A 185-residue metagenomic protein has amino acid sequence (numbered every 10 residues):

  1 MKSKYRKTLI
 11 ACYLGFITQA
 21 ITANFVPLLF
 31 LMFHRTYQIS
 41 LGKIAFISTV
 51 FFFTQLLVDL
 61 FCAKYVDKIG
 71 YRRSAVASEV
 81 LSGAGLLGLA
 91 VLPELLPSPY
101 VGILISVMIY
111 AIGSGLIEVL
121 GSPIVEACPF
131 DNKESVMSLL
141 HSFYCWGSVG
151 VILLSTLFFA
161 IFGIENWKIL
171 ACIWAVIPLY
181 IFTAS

Functional and structural regions predicted by a protein language model:
K7-L41, D59-C62, S122: Extracytoplasmic
T22, T54-V58, G113, G147: MFS transmembrane alpha-helix packing/gate-lining sites
F46-K64: Central cavity-lining transmembrane alpha-helices of secondary-active solute carriers, predominantly the Major
R72-A75, I103: Primarily marks hydrophobic transmembrane alpha-helices of the MFS/SLC 12-helix fold
V80-P97: C-terminal ends and interior cores of transmembrane alpha-helices in multi-pass membrane transporters/permeases
P99-L116: Hydrophobic core of transmembrane alpha-helices in multi-pass small-molecule transporters, especially MFS/SLC-type
G115-F130: Intracellular juxtamembrane helix-capping segments at the cytosolic ends of symmetry-related transmembrane helices
D131-N132, L139-S185: Helix-loop-helix hairpin linking two adjacent transmembrane segments in secondary transporters
